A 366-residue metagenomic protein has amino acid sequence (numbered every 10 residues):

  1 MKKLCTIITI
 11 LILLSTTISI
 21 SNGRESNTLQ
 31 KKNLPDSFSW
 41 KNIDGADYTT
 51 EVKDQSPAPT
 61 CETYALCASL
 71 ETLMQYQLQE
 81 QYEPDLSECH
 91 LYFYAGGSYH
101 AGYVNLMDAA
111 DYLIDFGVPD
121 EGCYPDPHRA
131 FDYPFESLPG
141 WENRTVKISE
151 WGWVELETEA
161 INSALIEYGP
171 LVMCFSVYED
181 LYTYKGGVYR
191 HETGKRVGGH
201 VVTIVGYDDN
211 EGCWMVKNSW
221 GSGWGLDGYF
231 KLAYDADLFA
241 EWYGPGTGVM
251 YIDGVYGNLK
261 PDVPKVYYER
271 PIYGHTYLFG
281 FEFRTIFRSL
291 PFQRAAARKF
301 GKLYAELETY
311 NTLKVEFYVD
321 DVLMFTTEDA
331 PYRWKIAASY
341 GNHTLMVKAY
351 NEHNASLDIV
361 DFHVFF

Functional and structural regions predicted by a protein language model:
M1-E25: Secretory targeting signatures
I7-I10, T17-I18, V146, G194 (+5 more regions): N-terminal compositionally biased, intrinsically disordered segments and leader/signal-like regions
I18, D209, G221, D237 (+2 more regions): Disulfide-stabilized cysteine-rich extracellular repeat microdomains
G23, P264-F366: Long, low-complexity serine/threonine/glycine- and acidic-rich segments characteristic of extracellular
E25-R270: Catalytic-core signature of thiol
